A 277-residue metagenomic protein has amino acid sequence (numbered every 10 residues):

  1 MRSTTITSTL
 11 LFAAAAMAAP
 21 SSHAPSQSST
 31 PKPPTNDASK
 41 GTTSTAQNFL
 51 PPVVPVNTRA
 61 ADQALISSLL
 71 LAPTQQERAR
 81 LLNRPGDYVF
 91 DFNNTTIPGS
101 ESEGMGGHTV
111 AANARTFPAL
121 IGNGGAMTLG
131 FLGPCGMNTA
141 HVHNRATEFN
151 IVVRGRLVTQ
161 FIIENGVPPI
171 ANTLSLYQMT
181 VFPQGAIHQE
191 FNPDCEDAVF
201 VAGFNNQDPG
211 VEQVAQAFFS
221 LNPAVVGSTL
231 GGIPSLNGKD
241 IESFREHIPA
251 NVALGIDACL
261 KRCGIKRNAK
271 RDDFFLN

Functional and structural regions predicted by a protein language model:
M1-A24: Fungal secretory targeting signals
A19-T128, T139, G255-N277: A short, N-terminal "cap"/entry segment at the start of jelly-roll beta-barrel domains of the cupin/DSBH fold
L120-G124, E164-Q184: Short acidic-glycine-tyrosine-enriched beta hairpin
L132-C135, L174-C195, F204: Conserved metal-binding segment of the jelly-roll/cupin
P134-M137, H143-N165: Glycine- and acidic-residue-biased ligand/ion/polar-headgroup-sensing regions
T139-H143, A171, F191-N192: Short histidine-centered beta-strand/loop micro-motifs that create catalytic or ligand/metal-coordination sites
E196-A215: A short hydrophobic beta-strand segment most commonly corresponding to one strand of the jelly-roll/cupin
A215-N277: Acidic/histidine-enriched, glycine/proline-rich intrinsically disordered or flexible terminal extensions
